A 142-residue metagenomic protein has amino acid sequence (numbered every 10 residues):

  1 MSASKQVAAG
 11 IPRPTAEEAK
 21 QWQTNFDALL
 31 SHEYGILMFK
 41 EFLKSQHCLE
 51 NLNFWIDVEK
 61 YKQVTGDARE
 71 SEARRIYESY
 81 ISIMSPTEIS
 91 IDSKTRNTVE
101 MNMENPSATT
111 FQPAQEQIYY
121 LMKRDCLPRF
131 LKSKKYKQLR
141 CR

Functional and structural regions predicted by a protein language model:
M1-R142: Long, compositionally biased intrinsically disordered regulatory segments in eukaryotic proteins
